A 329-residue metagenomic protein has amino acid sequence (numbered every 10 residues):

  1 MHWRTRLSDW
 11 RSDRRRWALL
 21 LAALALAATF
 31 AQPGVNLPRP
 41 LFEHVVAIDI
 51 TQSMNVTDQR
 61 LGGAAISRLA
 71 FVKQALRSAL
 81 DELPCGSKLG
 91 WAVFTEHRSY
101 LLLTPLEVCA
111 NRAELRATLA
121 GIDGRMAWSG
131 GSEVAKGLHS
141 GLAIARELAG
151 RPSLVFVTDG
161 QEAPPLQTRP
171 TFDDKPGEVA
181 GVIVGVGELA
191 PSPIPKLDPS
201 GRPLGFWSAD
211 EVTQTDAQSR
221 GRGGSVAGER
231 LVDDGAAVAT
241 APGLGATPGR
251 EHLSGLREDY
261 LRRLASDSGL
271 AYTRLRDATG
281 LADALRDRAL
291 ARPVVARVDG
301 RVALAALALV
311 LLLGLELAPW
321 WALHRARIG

Functional and structural regions predicted by a protein language model:
M1-P40, D287-G329: C-terminal signal-anchor/stop-transfer transmembrane helix together with its immediate cytosolic, Lys/Arg-enriched
P33, I50-L61, Q161-P164: Short acidic, Gly/Ser-rich segments with clustered Asp/Glu that frequently serve as metal-coordination loops in enzyme
V35-Q52: Alpha-helical transmembrane signal-anchor/signal-peptide segments
L41-F42, M54-L89, E107-N111: …and closely analogous acidic/polar surface helices at protein-protein or active-site interfaces in A-domain-like
E43-A47, R263-L304: Juxtamembrane amphipathic/hinge helix adjacent to a transmembrane helix
D49-T51, V72, W91, E96 (+5 more regions): DG-centered beta-turn motif at the end of beta-strands
S87-G121, I144-A145, D283-A284: Short beta-strand-loop
G160-L256: VWA/integrin I-like adhesion module and closely mimicked acidic/polar interface patches used
